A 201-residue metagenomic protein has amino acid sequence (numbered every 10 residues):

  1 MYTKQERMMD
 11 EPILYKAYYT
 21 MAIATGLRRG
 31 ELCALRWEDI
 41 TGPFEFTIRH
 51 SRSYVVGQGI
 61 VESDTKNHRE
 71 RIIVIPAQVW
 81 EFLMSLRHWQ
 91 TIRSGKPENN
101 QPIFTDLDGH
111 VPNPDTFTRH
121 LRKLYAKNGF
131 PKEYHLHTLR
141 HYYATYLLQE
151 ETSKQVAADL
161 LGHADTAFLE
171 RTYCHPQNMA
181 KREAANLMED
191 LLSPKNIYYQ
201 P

Functional and structural regions predicted by a protein language model:
M1-L35, P43, E70, Q78 (+1 more regions): Basic, Lys/Arg- and aromatic-enriched nucleic-acid-binding interface segment
M1-T3, P76-P131: Active-site/catalytic core of tyrosine-dependent DNA strand-transfer enzymes
E6-P12, I60-E70, T105-N113, F130-T138 (+1 more regions): Short, contiguous acidic/charged loop-to-helix segments that flank catalytic cores in large enzymes
K16-T20, A24-E31, T116, K123-K127 (+2 more regions): C-terminal catalytic core of tyrosine-transesterase DNA break-rejoin enzymes
A34-H88: Conserved tyrosine-mediated DNA breakage-rejoining catalytic core shared by Y-recombinases
T41-T47, H88-K96, N196, P201: Proline-centered turn/helix-capping motifs that create local helix->coil transitions or kinks
R52, L161-N186: Catalytic-site neighborhood detector that most strongly recognizes the C-terminal catalytic loop/helix of tyrosine
V56, V61-I72, A77-V79, K96-P97 (+2 more regions): C-terminal secondary-structure termini that scaffold catalytic or DNA-interacting sites
